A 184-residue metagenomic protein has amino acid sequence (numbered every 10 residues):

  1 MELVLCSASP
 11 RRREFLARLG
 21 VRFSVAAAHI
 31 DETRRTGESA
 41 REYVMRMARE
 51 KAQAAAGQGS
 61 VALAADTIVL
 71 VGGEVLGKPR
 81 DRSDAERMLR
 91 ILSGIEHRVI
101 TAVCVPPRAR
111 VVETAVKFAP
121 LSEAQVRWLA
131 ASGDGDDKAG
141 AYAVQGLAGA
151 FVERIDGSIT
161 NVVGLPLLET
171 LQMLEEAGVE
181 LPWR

Functional and structural regions predicted by a protein language model:
M1-V21: N-terminal beta1-alpha1 ligand-phosphate binding loop
M1-V4, G37-R184: Anionic-ligand binding patches
S9, H29, T67-V69: Short glycine-rich, polar/acidic loop-and-turn segments at beta strand-coil junctions
E14-R18, R35, G57-Q58: Short loop/helix-cap segments at secondary-structure boundaries that form the rim of catalytic
G20-G37, R108-V112: Short glycine-rich, Thr/Ser-proximal phosphate-binding strand/loop in the N-terminal lobe of ATP-dependent enzymes
